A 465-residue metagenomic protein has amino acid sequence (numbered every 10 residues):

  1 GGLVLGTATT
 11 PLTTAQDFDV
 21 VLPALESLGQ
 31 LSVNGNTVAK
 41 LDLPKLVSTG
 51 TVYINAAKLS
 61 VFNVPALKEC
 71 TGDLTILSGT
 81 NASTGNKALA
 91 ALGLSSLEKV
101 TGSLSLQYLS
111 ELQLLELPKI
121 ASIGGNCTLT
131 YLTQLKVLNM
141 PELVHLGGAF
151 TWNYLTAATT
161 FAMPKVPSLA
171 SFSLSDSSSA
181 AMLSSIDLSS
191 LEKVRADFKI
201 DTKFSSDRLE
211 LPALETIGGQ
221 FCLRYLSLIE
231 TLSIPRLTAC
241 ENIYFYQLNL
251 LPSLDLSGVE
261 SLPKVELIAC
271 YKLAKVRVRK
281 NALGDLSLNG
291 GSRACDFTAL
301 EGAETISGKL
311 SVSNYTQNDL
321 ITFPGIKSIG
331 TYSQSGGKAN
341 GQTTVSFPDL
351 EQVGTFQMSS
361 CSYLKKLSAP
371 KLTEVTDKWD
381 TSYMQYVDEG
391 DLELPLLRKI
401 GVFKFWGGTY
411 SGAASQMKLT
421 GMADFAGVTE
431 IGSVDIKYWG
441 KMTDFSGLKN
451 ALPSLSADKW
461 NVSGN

Functional and structural regions predicted by a protein language model:
G1-V21, S27-A39, S48-S60, C70-A91 (+15 more regions): Concave beta-strand-loop units of leucine-rich repeat
